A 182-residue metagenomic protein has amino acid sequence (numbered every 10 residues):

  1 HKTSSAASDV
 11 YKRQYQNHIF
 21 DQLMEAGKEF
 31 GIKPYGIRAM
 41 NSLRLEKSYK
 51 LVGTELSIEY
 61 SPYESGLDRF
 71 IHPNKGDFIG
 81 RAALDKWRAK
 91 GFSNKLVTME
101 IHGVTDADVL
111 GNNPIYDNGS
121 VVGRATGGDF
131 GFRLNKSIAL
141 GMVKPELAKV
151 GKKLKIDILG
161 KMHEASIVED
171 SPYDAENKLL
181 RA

Functional and structural regions predicted by a protein language model:
H1-A7, Y11: Single conserved hydrophobic/aromatic residue that forms the stacking wall/gate of nucleotide- or nucleobase-binding
D9, L45, G80: A residue-level signal for conserved active-site and pocket-lining positions in enzyme catalytic cores
K12-A39: Internal alpha/beta scaffold segment
N17-D21, E46, G53-T54, V109: Short helix/loop capping segments that flank catalytic or ligand/cofactor-binding pockets
L23-G31, Y49, G53, I71 (+3 more regions): Structural signal for hydrophobic packing residues in well-ordered secondary-structure cores of soluble enzyme domains
I32-S42, G123, S166-E169: Beta-strand->loop->alpha-helix junctions that form or flank phosphate-binding loops in nucleotide-handling enzymes
G36-E55: Short, conserved secondary-structure transition motifs
Y60, G66-A182: Glycine-rich, small/acidic residue-mixed loop/short-helix segments
